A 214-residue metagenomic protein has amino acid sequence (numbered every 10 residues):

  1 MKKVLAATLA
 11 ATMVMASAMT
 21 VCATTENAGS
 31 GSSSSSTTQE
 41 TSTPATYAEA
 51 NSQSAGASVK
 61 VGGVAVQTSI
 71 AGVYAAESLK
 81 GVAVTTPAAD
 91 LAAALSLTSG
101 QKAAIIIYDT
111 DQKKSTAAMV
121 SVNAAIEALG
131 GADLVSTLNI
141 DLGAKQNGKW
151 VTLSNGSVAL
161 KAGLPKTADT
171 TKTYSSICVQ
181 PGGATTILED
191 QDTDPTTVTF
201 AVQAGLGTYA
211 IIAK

Functional and structural regions predicted by a protein language model:
M1-N27, S175-I177, I187, Y209 (+1 more regions): Gram-positive cell-envelope targeting signals
K2-K3, S17-S136, T152-K166: Feature for mature exported/ectodomain regions
V73, L91-A94, A124-G143, T173 (+1 more regions): Ser/Thr-rich low-complexity repeats and stalk/linker segments
K145-N147: Tryptophan-paired
W150-K214: Proteolytic-maturation and junctional protease-sensitive modules
